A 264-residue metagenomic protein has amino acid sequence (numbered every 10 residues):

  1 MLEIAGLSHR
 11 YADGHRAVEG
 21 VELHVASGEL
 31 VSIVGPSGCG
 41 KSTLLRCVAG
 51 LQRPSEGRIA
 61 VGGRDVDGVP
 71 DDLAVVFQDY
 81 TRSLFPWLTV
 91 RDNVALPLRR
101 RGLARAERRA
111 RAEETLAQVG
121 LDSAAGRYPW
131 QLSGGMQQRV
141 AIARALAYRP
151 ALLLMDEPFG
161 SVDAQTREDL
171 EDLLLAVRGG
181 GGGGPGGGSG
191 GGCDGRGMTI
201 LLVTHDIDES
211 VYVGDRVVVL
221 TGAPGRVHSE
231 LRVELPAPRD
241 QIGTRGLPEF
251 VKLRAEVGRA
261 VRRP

Functional and structural regions predicted by a protein language model:
V34-P36: The feature captures the beta-strand-to-loop junction immediately N-terminal to the Walker
A49: Helix-to-loop junction immediately C-terminal to a conserved catalytic motif
G57-V69, R111: Conserved ABC transporter NBD signature motif
W87-A95: Short coil-to-helix segment of the ABC ATPase nucleotide-binding domain corresponding to the Q-loop/switch region
R99, A106-A124, A176: Conserved ABC ATPase "signature" region
R127-W130, Y148: Conserved signature/switch motifs of ABC ATPase nucleotide-binding domains
L153-D156: Catalytic Walker B motif of ABC-type/P-loop ATPase nucleotide-binding domains
